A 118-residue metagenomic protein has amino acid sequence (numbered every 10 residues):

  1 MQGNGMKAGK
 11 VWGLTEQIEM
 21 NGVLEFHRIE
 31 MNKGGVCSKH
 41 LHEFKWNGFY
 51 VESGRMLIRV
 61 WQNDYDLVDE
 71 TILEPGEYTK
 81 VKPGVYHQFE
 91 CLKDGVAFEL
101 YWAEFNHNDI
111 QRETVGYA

Functional and structural regions predicted by a protein language model:
M1-R28, V36-K39, E70-T71, T114-A118: A short, N-terminal "cap"/entry segment at the start of jelly-roll beta-barrel domains of the cupin/DSBH fold
G5-A8, Q88-A118: Double-stranded beta-helix
I29-F49: Short, well-structured hydrophobic secondary-structure segments
V36-S38, G76-Q88, N106: Histidine-centered metal-chelating micro-motifs
S38, I58-V60, E99: Short hydrophobic/aromatic-rich beta-strand segments that constitute the beta-sheet cores of beta-sandwich/beta-barrel
F44-N63: Glycine- and acidic-residue-biased ligand/ion/polar-headgroup-sensing regions
R55-L57, Y78, Y86, V96: Structural motif
Q62-G84: Short acidic-glycine-tyrosine-enriched beta hairpin
